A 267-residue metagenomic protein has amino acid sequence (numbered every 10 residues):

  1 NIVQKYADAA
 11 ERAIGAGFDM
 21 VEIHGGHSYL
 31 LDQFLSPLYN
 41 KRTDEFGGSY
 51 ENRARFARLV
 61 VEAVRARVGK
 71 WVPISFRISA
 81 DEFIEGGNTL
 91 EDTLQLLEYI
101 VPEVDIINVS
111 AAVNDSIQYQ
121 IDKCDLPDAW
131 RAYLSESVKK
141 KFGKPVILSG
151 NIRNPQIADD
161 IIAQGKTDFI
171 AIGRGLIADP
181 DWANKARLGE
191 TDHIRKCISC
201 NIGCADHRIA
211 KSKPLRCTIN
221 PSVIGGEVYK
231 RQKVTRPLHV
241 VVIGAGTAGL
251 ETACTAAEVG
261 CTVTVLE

Functional and structural regions predicted by a protein language model:
N1-I243, T247-V263: Flavin-dependent oxidoreductase catalytic cores
V265-E267: Conserved acidic E/D residue at the C-terminus of a beta-strand in Rossmann-like folds
